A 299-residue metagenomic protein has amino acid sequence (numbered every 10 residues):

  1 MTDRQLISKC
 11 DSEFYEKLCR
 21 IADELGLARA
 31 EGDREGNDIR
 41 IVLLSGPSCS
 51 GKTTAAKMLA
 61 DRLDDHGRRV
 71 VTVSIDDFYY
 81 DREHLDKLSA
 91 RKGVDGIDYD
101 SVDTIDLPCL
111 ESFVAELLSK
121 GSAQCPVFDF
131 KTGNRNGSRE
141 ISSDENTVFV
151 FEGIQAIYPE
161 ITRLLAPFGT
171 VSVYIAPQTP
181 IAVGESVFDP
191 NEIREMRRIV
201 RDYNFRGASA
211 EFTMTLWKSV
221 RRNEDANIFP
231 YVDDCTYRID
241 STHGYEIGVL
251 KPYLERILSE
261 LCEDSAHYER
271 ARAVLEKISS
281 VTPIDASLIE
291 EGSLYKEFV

Functional and structural regions predicted by a protein language model:
M1-L43, D65, V71: Extreme N-terminal, non-catalytic leader segments that precede Walker-type/kinase nucleotide-binding cores
T2-S8, Y15, R29, R163-V299: Conserved NTP phosphate-binding and transfer environment spanning the P-loop NTPase/kinase superfamily
G36-D38, E111-P167, M214-Y231, E246: Glycine-rich phosphate-binding loop used to anchor ATP phosphates in small-molecule kinases, encompassing both
G46: The Walker A (P-loop) glycine that initiates the GxxxxGKT/S ATP-binding motif of P-loop NTPases
C49: Walker A (P-loop) phosphate-binding loop of P-loop NTPases
K52: Conserved lysine of the Walker
A55, L59, S74: Hydrophobic positions on the alpha1 helix immediately C-terminal to the Walker A/P-loop
V71-V73, Y80-K131: Conserved nucleotide-sensing/catalytic segment adjacent to the nucleotide-binding pocket in NTP-handling enzymes
